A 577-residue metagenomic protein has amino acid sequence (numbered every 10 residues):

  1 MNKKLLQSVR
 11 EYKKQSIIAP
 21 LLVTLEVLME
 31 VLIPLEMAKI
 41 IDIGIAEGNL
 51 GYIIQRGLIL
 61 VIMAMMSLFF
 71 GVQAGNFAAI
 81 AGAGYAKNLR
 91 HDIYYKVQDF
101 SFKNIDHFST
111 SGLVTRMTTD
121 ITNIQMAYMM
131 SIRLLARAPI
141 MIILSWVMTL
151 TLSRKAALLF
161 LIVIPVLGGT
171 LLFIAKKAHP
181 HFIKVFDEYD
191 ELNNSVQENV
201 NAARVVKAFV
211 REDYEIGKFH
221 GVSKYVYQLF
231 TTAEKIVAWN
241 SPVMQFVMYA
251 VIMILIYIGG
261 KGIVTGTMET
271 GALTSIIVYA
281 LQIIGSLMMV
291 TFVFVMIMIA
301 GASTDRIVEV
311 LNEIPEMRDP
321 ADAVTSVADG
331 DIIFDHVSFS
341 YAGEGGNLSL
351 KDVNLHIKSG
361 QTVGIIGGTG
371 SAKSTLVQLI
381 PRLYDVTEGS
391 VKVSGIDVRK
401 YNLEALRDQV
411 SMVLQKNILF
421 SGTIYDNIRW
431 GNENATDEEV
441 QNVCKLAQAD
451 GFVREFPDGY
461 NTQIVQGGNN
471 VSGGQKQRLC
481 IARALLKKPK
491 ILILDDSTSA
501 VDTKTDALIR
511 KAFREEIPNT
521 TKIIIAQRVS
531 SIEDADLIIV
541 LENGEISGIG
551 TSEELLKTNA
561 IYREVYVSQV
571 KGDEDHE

Functional and structural regions predicted by a protein language model:
M1-E30, M37, I45-L60, A74-A78 (+15 more regions): Membrane-integrated ABC transporters
N2, K14-I18, R90, D106 (+9 more regions): Alpha-helical membrane-protein architecture signal
R10-K14, F77, D99-K103, T119-I132 (+7 more regions): An intracellular "coupling" helix at the cytosolic face of ABC transporter transmembrane type-1 domains
E11, Q15-L28, K39, L60-M63 (+3 more regions): Transmembrane helices of ABC transporter permease
L21-L22, M29-D42, L50, I54 (+12 more regions): Juxtamembrane helix-loop junctions of ABC transporter transmembrane domains
E47-G48, A83, H91-T115, T119-I121 (+6 more regions): Short intracellular "coupling" helices and adjacent cytoplasmic loop segments at the cytosolic face of multi-pass
G48-Q55, L144, M148-I162, T232-R306 (+1 more regions): Helix-loop-helix
S326-E577: ABC-type nucleotide-binding domain
